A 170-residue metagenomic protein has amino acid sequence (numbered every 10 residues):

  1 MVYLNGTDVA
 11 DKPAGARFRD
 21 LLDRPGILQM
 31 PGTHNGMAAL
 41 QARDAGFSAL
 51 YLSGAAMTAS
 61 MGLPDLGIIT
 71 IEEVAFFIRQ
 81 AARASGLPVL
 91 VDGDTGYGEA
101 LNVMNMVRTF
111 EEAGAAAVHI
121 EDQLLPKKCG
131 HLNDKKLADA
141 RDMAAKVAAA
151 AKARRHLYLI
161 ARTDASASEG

Functional and structural regions predicted by a protein language model:
M1-G32, G36-A45, V147-K152: N-terminal amphipathic alpha-helix/helix-capping segment at the start of soluble metabolic enzymes
V9, P13-A16, L63-V91, E112-A113 (+1 more regions): Alpha-helix-loop-beta-strand connector modules within alpha/beta enzyme cores
L21-A38, L63-I68, V89-V103, K136-A140 (+1 more regions): Active-site mouth loops of central-metabolism enzymes
M30-G32, A49-Y51, A82, P88-L90 (+1 more regions): Short, conserved beta-strand segments within well-ordered enzyme catalytic domains that often line or immediately flank
A39-A56, G114: Catalytic domains of carbohydrate-active enzymes, especially glycoside hydrolases
A49-E73, G93-A100, H119-R141: Glycine-rich, proline-tolerant flexible connector loops at the mouths of alpha/beta enzymes
A100-E121: A short alpha/beta connector and helix-capping loop motif
